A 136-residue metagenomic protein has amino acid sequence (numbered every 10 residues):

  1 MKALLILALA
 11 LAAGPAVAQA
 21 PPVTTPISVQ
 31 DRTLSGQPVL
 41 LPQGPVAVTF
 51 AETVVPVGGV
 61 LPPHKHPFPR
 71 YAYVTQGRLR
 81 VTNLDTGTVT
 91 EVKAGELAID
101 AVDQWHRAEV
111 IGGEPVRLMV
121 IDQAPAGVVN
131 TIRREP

Functional and structural regions predicted by a protein language model:
M1-L7: Sec-dependent signal peptide recognition, specifically the positively charged N-region followed immediately by
L4, P15-T49, T82, E91 (+2 more regions): A short, N-terminal "cap"/entry segment at the start of jelly-roll beta-barrel domains of the cupin/DSBH fold
Q43-V46, G58-Y71: A short beta-loop-beta micro-motif enriched in histidine and acidic residues
V55-P56, T86-D103: Short acidic-glycine-tyrosine-enriched beta hairpin
V60-P62, R80, A98, V102-E109: Histidine-centered metal-chelating micro-motifs
P67-T86: Glycine- and acidic-residue-biased ligand/ion/polar-headgroup-sensing regions
Q104-V128: Ligand-binding loop in jelly-roll beta-barrel domains
